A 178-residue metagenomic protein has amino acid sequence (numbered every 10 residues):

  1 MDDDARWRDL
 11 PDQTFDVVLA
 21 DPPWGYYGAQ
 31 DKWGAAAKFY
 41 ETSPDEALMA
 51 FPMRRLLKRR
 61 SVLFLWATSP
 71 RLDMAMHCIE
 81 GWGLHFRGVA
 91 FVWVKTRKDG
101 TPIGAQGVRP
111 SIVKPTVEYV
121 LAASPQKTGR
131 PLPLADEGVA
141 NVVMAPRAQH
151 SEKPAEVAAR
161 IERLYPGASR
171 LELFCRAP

Functional and structural regions predicted by a protein language model:
M1-P178: Class I S-adenosyl-L-methionine-dependent methyltransferase catalytic core
